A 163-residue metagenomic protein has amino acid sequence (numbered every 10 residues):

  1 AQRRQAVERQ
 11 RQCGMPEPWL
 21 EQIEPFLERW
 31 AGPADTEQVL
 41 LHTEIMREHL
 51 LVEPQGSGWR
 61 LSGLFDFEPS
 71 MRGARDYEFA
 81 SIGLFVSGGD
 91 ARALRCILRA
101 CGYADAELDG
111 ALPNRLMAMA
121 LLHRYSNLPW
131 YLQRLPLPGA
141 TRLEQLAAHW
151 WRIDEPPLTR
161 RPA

Functional and structural regions predicted by a protein language model:
A1, W19-Q22, F65-M71, I97-R99: Short hydrophobic/aromatic-rich motifs at helix boundaries and adjacent loops
A1-E44, E53-R60, L143, A147-R161: An alpha-helical support segment within catalytic cores of ATP-dependent transferases
R3-V7, R11, E24-P25, R29 (+4 more regions): Generic preference for well-ordered secondary structure
R4-E8, Q12, P25-Q38, R47-E48 (+6 more regions): FAD-dependent flavoprotein oxygenase/oxidase catalytic domain
T43, E48, F65: Active-site flanking residues adjacent to catalytic metal/cofactor-binding acidic residues
R47, G58-L61, L94, G139-A140: Internal amphipathic alpha-helical segments of the cytochrome P450 catalytic fold
L51-F79: Catalytic activation segment of kinase domains across protein kinase-like and atypical kinase folds
P69, R75, A80-A163: Helix-rich C-terminal or lid/interface subdomains of diverse kinases
